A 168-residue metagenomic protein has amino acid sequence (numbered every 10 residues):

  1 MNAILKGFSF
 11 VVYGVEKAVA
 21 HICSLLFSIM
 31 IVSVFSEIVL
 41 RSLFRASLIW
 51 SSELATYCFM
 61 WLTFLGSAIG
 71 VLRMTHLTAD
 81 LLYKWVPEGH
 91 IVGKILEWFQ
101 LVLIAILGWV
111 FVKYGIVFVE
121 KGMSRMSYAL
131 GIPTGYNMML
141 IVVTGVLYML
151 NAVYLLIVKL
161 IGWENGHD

Functional and structural regions predicted by a protein language model:
M1-D168: Alpha-helical transmembrane segments and membrane-interface helix-loop junctions in multi-pass membrane proteins
